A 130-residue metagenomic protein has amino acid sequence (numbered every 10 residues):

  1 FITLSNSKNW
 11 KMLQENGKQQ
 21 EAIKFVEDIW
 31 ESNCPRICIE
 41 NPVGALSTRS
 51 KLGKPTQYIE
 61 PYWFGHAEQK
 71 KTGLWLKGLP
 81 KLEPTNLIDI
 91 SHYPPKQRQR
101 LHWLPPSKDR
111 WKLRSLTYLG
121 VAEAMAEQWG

Functional and structural regions predicted by a protein language model:
F1-G130: Conserved active-site and SAM-binding loop architecture of S-adenosyl-L-methionine-dependent nucleic-acid
